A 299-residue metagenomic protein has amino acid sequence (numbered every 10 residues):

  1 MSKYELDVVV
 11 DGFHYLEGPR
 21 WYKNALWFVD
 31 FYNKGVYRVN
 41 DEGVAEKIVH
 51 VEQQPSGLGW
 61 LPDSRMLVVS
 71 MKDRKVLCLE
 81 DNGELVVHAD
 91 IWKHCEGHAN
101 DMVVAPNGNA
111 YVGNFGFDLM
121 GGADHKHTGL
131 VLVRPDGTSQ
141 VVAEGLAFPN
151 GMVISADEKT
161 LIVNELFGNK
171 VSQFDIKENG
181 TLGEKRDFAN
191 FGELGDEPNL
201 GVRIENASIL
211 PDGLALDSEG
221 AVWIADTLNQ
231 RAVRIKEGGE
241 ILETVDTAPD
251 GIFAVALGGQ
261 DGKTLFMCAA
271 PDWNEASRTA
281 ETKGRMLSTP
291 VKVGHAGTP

Functional and structural regions predicted by a protein language model:
M1-G12, V39-G43, K185-A189, P198 (+2 more regions): A short helix->beta-strand "capping" segment at the edge of beta-propeller domains
D7, E46-H50, V86-D90, Q140-E144 (+3 more regions): Beta-propeller fold detector
V10-N24, V51-S70, K75, K93-A110 (+6 more regions): Beta-rich, blade/repeat-based domains predominating in secreted/periplasmic proteins but also intracellular
K23, V39-D41, E46, P62-D63 (+9 more regions): Flexible "stalk/tail and boundary" regions
F31-Y32, M71-K72, F117-T128, L166-N169 (+2 more regions): Short, solvent-exposed loop/turn segments at conserved positions within beta-propeller repeat blades
G35-Y37, K75-L77, T128-V131, K170-S172 (+2 more regions): A short loop-to-beta-strand structural motif that recurs across blades of beta-propeller domains
F174-T181, V291-A296: Short loop/turn segments immediately following beta-strands, especially the blade-tip and inter-blade linker loops
A256-P299: Blade-level signature of beta-propeller repeat domains, shared across WD40, Kelch, NHL, RCC1 and BNR/Asp-box propellers
